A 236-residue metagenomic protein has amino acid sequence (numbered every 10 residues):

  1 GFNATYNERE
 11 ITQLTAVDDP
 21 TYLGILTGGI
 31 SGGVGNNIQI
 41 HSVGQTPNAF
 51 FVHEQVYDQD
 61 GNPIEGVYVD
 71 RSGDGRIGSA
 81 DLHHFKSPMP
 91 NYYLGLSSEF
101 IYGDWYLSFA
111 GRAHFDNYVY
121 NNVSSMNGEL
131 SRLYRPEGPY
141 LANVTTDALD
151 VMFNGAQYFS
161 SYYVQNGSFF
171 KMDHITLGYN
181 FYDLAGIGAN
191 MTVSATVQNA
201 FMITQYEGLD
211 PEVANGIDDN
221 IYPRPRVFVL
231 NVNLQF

Functional and structural regions predicted by a protein language model:
G1, G95-S97, H174-G178, V229-N231: Membrane-embedded beta-strand positions in outer-membrane beta-barrel channels/transporters
G1-P88, G208: Conserved small-residue
F2, F109, V193-A195, V232: Membrane-embedded beta-strand positions of outer-membrane beta-barrel proteins
A4-E10, Y102-D104, A113-N117, H174 (+3 more regions): Transmembrane beta-strands of outer-membrane beta-barrel pores
R9-I30, N117-V144, I203-P211: Outer-membrane beta-barrel and related beta-rich outer-membrane complex signature in Gram-negative bacteria
D60-N62, H114-Q198: Extracytoplasmic gating/loop element in the C-terminal half of outer-membrane beta-barrel translocons and assembly
D104-S108, L184-A185: Repeated loop/turn-to-beta-strand initiation elements of outer-membrane beta-barrel proteins
R224-F236: Outer-membrane beta-barrel "beta-signal"
